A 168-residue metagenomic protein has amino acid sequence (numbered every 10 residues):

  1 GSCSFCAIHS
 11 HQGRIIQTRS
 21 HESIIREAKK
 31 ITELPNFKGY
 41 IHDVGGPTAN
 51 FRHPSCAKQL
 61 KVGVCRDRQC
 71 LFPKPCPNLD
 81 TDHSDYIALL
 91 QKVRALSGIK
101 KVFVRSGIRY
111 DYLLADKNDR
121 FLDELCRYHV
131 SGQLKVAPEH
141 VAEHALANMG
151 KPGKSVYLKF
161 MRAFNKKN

Functional and structural regions predicted by a protein language model:
G1-R19: Canonical Radical SAM [4Fe-4S] cluster-binding loop centered on the CxxxCxxC motif and its immediate flanking residues
C3, I24, V136: Conserved, mostly hydrophobic/aromatic
T18-E27: Short cysteine/histidine-rich metal-coordination sites, predominantly Zn2+-binding motifs
K30-N168: Conserved SAM/AdoMet-binding glycine-rich loop
